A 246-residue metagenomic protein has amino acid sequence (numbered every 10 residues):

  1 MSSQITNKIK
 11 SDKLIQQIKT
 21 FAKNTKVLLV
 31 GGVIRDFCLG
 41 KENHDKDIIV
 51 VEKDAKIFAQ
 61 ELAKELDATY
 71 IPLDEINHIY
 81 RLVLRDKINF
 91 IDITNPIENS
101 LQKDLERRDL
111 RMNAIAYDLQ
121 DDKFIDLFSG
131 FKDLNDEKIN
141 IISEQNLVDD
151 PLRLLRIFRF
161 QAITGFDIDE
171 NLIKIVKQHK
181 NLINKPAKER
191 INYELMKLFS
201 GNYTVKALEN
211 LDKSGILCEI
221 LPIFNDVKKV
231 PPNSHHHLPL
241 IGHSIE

Functional and structural regions predicted by a protein language model:
M1-E246: Catalytic cores of the polymerase beta-like nucleotidyltransferase superfamily and closely associated nucleotide
